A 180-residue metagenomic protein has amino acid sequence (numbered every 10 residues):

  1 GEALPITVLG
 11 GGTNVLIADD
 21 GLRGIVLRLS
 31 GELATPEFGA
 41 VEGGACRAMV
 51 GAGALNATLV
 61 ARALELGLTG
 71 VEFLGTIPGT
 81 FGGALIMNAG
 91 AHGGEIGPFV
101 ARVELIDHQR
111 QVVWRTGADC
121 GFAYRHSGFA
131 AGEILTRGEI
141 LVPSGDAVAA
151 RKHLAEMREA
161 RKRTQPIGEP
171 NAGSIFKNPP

Functional and structural regions predicted by a protein language model:
G1-F81: Anion-binding (especially nucleotide phosphate/pyrophosphate-binding) glycine-rich loop and adjoining beta-alpha core
N14-V15, V60-A63, V71-G75, N88-E95 (+3 more regions): A generic local secondary-structure boundary/capping motif
V15, I106-P180: Phosphate/pyrophosphate- and phosphate-bearing ligand-binding catalytic cores of soluble enzymes
L16-A34, L85-G117, A130-R137: Structural signature of FAD isoalloxazine-binding scaffolds in flavoprotein oxidoreductases
A48, L66-T69, V100, Q109 (+2 more regions): Structured catalytic cores of enzymes that bind and process phosphorylated ligands/cofactors
M49-G51, E72, I86, L135-R137 (+2 more regions): Conserved beta-strand segments that form the floor/walls of ligand-binding pockets within enzyme and binding domains
V50, L64, G83-G93, V113 (+2 more regions): Core subunits and conserved enzymes of cellular information-processing and envelope-translocation systems across
A54, T58, E72, G94 (+4 more regions): Conserved active-site and cofactor/substrate-binding residues in soluble primary-metabolism enzymes
